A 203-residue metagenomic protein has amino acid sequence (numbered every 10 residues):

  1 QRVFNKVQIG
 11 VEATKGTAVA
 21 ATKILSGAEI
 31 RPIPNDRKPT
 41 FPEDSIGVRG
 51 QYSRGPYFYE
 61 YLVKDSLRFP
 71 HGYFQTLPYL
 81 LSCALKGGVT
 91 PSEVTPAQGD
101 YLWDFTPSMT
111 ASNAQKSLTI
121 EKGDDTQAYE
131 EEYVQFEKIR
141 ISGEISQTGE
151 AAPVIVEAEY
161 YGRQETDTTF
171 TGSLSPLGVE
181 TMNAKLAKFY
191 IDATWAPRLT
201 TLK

Functional and structural regions predicted by a protein language model:
Q1-K203: Signature of extracytoplasmic/envelope-associated structural regions
